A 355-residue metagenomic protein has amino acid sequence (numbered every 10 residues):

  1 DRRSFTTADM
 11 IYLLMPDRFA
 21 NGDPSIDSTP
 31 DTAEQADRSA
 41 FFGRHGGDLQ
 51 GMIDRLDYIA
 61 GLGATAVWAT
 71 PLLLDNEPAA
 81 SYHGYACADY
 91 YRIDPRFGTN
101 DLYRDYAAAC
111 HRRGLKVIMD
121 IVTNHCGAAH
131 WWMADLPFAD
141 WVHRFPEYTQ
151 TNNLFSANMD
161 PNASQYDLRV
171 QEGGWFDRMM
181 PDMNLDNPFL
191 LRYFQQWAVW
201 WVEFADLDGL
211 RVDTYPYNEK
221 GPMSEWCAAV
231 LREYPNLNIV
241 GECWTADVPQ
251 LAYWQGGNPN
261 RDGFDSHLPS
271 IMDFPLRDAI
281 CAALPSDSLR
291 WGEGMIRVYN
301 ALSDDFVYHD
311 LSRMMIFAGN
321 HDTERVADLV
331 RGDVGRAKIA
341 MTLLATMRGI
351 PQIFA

Functional and structural regions predicted by a protein language model:
D1-R2: Non-catalytic propeptide/linker segments at domain boundaries
F5, D9-M10, D17-F204, M223-E233 (+5 more regions): Substrate-binding/active-site clefts of carbohydrate-active enzymes
M15, A69-T70, F317, A355: A secondary-structure boundary/capping signal
M15-F19, L73, D94-F97, T123 (+4 more regions): Short, flexible loop/turn elements at secondary-structure junctions
F42-H45, N184-L185, R211-P216, V326-G335 (+1 more regions): Active-site rim elements
T65, D208, I350-P351: Short acidic/polar active-site loop segments enriched in Thr and Asp
A107, H111, H125, H130-M133 (+5 more regions): Active-site-proximal helices and loops of the catalytic beta/alpha 8
M341-A355: Substrate-binding cleft of secreted/luminal carbohydrate-active enzymes
